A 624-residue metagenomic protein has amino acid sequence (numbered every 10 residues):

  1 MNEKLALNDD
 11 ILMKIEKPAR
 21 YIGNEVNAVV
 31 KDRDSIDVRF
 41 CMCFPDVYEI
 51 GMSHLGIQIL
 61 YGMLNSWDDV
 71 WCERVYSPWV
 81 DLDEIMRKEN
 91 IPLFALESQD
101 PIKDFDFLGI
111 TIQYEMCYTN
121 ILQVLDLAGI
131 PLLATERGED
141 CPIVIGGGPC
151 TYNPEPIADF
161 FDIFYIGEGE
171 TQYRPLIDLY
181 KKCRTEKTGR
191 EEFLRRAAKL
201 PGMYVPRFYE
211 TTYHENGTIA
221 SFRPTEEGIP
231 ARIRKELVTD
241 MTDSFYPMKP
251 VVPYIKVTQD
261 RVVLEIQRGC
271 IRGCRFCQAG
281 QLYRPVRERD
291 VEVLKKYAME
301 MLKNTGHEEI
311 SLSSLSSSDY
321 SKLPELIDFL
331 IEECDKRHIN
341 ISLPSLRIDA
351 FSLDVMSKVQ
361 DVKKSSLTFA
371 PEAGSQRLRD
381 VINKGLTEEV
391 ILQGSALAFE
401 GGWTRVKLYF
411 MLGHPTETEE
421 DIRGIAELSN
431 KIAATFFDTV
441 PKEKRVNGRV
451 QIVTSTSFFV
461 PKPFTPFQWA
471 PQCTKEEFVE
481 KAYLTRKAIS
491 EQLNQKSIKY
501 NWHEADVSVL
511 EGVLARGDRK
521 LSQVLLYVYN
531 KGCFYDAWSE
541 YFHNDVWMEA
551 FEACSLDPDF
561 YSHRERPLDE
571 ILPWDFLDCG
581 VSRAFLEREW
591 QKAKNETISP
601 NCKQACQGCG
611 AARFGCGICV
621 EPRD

Functional and structural regions predicted by a protein language model:
M1-V30, D34, F40-M42, E491-D624: Radical SAM enzyme core and accessory elements
I11-C41, Y48-E49, P206, T212-V263 (+2 more regions): N-terminal [4Fe-4S]-dependent radical SAM core
F40-D46, L64, P250-F276, L302 (+2 more regions): N-terminal pre-triad scaffold of radical SAM enzymes
M42-C43, M116, E300-K407, M411-V453 (+2 more regions): Conserved SAM/AdoMet-binding glycine-rich loop
Y48-G51, V80-D83, M116-Y118, T151-P154 (+14 more regions): Flexible loop/turn segments at secondary-structure boundaries
H54, K256-E292, G608-R623: Canonical Radical SAM [4Fe-4S] cluster-binding loop centered on the CxxxCxxC motif and its immediate flanking residues
D69-D81: A short beta-strand-loop structural module common to alpha/beta enzyme folds
P78-R223, P466-D518, L525-E540: Glycine-rich beta-alpha loop elements in corrinoid/cobalamin-binding modules across cobalamin-dependent enzymes
